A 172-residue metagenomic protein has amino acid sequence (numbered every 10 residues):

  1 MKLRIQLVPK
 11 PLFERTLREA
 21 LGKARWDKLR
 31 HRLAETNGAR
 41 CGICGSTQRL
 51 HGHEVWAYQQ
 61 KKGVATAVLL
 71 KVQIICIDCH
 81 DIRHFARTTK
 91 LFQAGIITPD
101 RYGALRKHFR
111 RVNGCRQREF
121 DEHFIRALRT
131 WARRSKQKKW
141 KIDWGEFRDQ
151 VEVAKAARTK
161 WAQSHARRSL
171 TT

Functional and structural regions predicted by a protein language model:
M1-K28, T47, D81-T172: Extended charged
K23-H51, C76-D78: Short cysteine-rich loop/turn motifs with clustered Cys
G42-I74, R83-G95: Histidine-centered nuclease catalytic patch
